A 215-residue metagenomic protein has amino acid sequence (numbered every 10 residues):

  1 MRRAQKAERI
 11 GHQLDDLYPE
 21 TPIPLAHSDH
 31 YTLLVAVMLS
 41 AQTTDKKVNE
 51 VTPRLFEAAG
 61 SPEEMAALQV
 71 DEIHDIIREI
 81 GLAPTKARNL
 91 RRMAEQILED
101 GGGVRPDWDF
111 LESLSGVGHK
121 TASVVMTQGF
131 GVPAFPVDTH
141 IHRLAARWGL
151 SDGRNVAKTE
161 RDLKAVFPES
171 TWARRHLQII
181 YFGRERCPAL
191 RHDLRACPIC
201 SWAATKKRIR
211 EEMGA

Functional and structural regions predicted by a protein language model:
R2-G214: Catalytic cores of DNA base-excision repair glycosylases
